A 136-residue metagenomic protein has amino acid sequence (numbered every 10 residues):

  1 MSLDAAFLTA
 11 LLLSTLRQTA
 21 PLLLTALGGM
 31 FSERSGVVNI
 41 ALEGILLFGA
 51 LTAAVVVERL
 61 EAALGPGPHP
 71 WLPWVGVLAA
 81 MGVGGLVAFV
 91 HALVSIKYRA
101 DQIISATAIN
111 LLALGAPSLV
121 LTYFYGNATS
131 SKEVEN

Functional and structural regions predicted by a protein language model:
M1-T25, E33-R34, V38, T52 (+1 more regions): Membrane-interfacial amphipathic/re-entrant helices at transmembrane-helix boundaries
L12-T15, L23, G44, F48 (+2 more regions): Hydrophobic alpha-helical transmembrane segments
T19, L23, L27, L51 (+2 more regions): Hydrophobic, lipid-facing residues on alpha-helical transmembrane segments of integral membrane proteins
F31, V55, R59, L86-F89 (+2 more regions): Membrane-interface helix caps of multi-pass small-molecule transporters
E33-G49, I96-I109: Short, non-helical or kinked segments that cap or interrupt transmembrane helices
F48-A53, N110-P117: Small-residue-rich segments of transmembrane alpha-helices in multi-pass membrane proteins, especially helix faces
P66-L114: Alpha-helical transmembrane segments within multi-pass membrane transporters and channels
A113-N136: Transmembrane helix-bundle core of multi-pass membrane transporters and related energy-transducing complexes
